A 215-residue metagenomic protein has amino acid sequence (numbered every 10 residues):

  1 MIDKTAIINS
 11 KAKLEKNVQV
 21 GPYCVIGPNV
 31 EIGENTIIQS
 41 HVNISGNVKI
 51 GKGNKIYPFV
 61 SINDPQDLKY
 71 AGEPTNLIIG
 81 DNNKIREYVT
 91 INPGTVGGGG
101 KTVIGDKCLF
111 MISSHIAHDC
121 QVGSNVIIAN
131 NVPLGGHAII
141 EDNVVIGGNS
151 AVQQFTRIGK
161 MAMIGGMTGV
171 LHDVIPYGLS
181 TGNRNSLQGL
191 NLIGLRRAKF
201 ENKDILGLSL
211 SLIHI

Functional and structural regions predicted by a protein language model:
I2-S186: Structural signal for interior beta-strand "rungs" in well-ordered beta-sheet cores of soluble enzyme domains
I175, G182-I205: ABC transporter nucleotide-binding domain
I213-I215: Conserved small/polar residues in nucleotide/adenosyl-binding loops
